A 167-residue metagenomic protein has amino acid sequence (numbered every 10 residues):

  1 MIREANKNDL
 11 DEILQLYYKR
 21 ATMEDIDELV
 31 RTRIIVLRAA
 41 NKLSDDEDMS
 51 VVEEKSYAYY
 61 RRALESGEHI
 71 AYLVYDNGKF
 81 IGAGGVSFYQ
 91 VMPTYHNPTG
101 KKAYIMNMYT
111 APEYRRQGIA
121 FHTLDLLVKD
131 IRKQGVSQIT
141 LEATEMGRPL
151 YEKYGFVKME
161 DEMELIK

Functional and structural regions predicted by a protein language model:
M1-I13, Y18-R31: A short beta-loop-alpha structural element at the N-terminal edge of CoA-dependent acyl/N-acetyltransferase catalytic
Y17, I34-Y59: Conserved GNAT-fold acetyl-CoA-binding loop/helix
A58-L73: A short helix-loop-beta-strand connector motif used in the catalytic cores of GNAT acetyltransferases and, in some
L73, K79-F88, Y104, Y109: Conserved beta-strand in the GNAT
Y114, G118-L126: Conserved acetyl-CoA pyrophosphate-binding loop and the N-cap/start of the following alpha-helix in GNAT-like
L124, I131-A143: Conserved GNAT acetyl-CoA-binding A-motif
V136, E152-E162: Conserved acetyl-CoA-binding loop of GNAT-fold acetyltransferases
I139-P149, E164-K167: Conserved beta-strand-loop-alpha-helix junction that forms the acyl-donor binding cleft
